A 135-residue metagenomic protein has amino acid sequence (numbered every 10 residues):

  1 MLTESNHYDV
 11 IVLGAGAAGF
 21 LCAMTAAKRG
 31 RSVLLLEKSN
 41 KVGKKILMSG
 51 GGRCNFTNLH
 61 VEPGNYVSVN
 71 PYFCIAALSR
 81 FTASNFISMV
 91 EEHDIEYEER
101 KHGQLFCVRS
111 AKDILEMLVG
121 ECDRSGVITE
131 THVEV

Functional and structural regions predicted by a protein language model:
M1-H7: A short, basic/flexible loop-to-alpha-helix module at the beginning of a structural domain
Y8-L35: N-terminal Rossmann-like FAD-binding beta1-loop-alpha1 element of flavoenzymes
G19-L21, V42-K45: Short N-terminal binding/cap micro-motifs at the start of the first secondary-structure element
R53-K101: Glycine-rich active-site loop/strand segments that organize a redox cofactor
C74-T82, K101-G120, E130: Short beta-strand to alpha-helix junction loop
T131-V135: A conserved short coil-to-beta-strand element within the FAD-binding core of flavoproteins
